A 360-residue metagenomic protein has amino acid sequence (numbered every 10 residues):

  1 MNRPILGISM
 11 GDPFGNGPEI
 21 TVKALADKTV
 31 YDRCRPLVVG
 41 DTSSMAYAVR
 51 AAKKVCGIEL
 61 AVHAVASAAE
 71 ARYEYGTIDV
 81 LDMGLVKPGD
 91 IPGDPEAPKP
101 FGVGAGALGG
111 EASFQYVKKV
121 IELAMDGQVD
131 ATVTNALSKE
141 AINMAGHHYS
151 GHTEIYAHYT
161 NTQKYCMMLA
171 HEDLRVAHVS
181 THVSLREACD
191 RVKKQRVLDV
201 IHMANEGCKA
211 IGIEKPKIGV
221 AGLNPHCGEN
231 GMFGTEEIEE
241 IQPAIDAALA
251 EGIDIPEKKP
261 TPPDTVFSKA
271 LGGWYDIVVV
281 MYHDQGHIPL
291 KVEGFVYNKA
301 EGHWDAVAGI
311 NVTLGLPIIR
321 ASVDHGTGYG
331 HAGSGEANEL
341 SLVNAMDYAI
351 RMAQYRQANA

Functional and structural regions predicted by a protein language model:
M1-H152, V197-G219, L223-I310, P317-A360: Contiguous, glycine/small-aliphatic-enriched amphipathic segments in soluble metabolic enzymes
H147-R175, T181-S184: Flexible loop/hinge segments that line or gate small-molecule binding clefts
E154-Q163, L185-K209: Active-site glycine-rich loop that binds ribose-phosphate moieties when present
L169, N311-T313: Well-ordered beta-strand positions
V179, L314: Substrate-binding rim/cap in mid-to-C-terminal beta-strand-loop elements of soluble/periplasmic
T181-C189, N230, S334: Amphipathic alpha-helix from the class-I
